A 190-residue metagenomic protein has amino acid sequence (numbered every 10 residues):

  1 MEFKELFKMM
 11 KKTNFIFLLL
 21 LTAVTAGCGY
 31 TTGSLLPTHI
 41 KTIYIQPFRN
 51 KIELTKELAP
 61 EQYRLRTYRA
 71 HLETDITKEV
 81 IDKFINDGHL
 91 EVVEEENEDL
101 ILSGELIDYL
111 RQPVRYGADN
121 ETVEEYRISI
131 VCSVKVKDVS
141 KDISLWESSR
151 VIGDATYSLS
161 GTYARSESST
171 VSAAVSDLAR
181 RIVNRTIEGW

Functional and structural regions predicted by a protein language model:
M1-A26: Sec-dependent bacterial lipoprotein signal peptides
G27-I81, H89, S140, N184-W190: A structural "domain/chain start" motif
G29, T42, D99-S103, S148: A residue-level signal for beta-strand positions that form part of recognition/binding surfaces within mature
R64-R69, I143-R180: Short secondary-structure boundary motifs at beta->alpha junctions and helix caps
N86-L145, G153-R165: Surface-exposed short loop/turn segments
